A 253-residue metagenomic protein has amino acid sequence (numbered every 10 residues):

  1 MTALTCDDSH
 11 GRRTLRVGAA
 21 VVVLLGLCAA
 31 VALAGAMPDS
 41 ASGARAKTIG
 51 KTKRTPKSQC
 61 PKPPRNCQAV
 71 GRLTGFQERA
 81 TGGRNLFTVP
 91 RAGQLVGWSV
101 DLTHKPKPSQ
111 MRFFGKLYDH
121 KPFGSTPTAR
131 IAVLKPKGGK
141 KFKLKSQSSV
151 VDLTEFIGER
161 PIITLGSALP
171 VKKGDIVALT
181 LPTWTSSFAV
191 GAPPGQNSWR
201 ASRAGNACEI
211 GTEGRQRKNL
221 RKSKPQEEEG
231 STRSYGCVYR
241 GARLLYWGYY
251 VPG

Functional and structural regions predicted by a protein language model:
M1-R16: N-terminal secretory signal peptides that target proteins for export/translocation
A20-A34: Bacterial N-terminal signal peptides
V31-G43: Signal peptide processing junction and immediate N-terminal pro/mature segment of secreted/exported proteins
S42-C67, Y118-K218: Aromatic- and Gly/Pro-enriched, solvent-exposed loop/edge beta-strand patches characteristic of beta-rich domains
A46-K51, G211-G253: Activation corresponds to long, low-complexity, non-globular regions
V70-P90, P161-I163: Short beta-strands within extracellular/lumenal beta-sheet-rich domains
T74-R84, K105-R112, G124, Y249: A sequence-level detector for low-complexity, Ser/Thr- and acidic-rich stretches
A92-F123: A short beta-strand element within beta-rich, extracytoplasmic domains of secreted/secretory-pathway proteins
